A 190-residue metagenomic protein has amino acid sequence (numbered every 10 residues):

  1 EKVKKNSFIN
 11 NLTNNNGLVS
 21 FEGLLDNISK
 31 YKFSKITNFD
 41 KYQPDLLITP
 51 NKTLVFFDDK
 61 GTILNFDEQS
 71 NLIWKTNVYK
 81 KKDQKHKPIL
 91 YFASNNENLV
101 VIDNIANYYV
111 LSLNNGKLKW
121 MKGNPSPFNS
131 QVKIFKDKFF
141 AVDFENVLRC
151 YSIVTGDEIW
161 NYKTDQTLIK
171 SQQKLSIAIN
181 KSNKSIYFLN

Functional and structural regions predicted by a protein language model:
E1-K30: Blade/loop signatures of beta-propeller domains
K5, K30-I48, L72-A93, L118-K136 (+1 more regions): Extracytoplasmic beta-rich repeat domains
N16-D26, D58-I73: Beta-propeller domains
D58-D59, D67, D103-N104, D143-F144 (+2 more regions): Structural signature of WD-repeat beta-propellers
D67-N71, S112-G116, S152-G156: Short loop/turn segments that connect beta-strands within beta-propeller blades
